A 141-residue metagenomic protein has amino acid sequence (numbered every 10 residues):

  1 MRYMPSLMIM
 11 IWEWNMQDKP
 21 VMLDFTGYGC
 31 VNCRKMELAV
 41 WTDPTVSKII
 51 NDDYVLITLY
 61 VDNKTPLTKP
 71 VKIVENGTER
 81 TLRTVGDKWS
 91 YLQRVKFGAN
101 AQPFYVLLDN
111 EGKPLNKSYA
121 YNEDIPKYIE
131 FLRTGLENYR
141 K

Functional and structural regions predicted by a protein language model:
M1-L23, Y28-K141: Proteins that catalyze or organize thiol-disulfide redox chemistry and the adjacent proteostasis machinery handling
